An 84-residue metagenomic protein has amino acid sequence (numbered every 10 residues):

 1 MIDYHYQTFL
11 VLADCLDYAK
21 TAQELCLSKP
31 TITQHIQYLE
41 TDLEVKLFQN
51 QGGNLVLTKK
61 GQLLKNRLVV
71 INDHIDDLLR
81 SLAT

Functional and structural regions predicted by a protein language model:
T8-L12, L64: Short alpha-helical "packing" element that flanks the helix-turn-helix/winged-helix DNA-binding module
L12-S28: Short helix-boundary/capping micro-motifs
S28, H35-Y38: Residues within the DNA-recognition helix of helix-turn-helix
E40-L57: A short LG(V/I)-centered, amphipathic sequence patch enriched for acidic residue(s) preceding the LG motif
D42, L64-T84: Alpha-helical linker/hinge and terminal dimerization helices associated with HTH transcriptional regulators
